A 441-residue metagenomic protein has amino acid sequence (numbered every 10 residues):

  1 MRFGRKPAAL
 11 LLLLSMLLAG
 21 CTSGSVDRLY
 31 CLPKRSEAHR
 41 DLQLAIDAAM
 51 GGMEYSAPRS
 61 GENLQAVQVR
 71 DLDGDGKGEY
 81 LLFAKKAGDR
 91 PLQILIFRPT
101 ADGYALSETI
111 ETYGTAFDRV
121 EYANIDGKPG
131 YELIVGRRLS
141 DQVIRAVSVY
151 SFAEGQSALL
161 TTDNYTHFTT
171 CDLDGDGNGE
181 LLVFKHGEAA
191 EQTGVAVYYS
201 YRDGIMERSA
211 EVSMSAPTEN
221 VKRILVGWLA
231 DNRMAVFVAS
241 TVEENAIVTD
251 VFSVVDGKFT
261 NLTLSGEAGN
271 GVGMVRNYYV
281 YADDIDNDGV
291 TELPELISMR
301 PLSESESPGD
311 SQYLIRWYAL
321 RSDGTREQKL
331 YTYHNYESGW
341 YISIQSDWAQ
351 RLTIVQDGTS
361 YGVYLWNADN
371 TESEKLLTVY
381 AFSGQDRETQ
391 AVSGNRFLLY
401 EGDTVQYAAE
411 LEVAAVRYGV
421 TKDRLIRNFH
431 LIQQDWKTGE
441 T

Functional and structural regions predicted by a protein language model:
M1-A19: Sec-dependent bacterial lipoprotein signal peptides
C21-Q356, G362-L365, D386-G402, Q406-A408 (+2 more regions): Beta-propeller-forming repeat regions
D369-D386: A short acidic-to-branched-hydrophobic micro-motif
V413-R424: A short acidic/glycine-rich loop-to-helix N-cap element
